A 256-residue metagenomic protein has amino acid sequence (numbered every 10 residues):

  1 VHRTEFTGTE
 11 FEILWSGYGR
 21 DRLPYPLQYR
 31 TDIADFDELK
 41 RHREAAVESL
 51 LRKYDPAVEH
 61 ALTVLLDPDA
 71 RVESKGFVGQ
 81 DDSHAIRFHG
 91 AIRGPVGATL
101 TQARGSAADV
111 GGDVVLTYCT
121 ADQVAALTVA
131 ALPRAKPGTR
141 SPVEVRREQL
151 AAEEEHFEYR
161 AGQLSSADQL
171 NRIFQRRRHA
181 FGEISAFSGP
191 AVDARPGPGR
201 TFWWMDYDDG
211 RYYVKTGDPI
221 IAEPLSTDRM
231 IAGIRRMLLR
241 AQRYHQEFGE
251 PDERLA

Functional and structural regions predicted by a protein language model:
V1-P68: Basic, Lys/Arg-rich alpha-helical nucleic-acid-recognition elements, primarily the DNA-binding modules of transcription
G17-D21, K53, P68, R134 (+4 more regions): Surface-exposed polar/charged interaction patches
A57-I92, Q175-G197: Extended, Lys/Arg-enriched charged tracts that mediate electrostatic binding to polyanionic substrates
L65-A151: Internal, hydrophobic cores of structured domains that mediate oligomerization or house catalytic pockets within large
G111-R200: Long, charge-rich C-terminal accessory regions
Q169-A256: Extended, charged low-complexity segments that frequently continue into or abut oligomerization scaffolds
